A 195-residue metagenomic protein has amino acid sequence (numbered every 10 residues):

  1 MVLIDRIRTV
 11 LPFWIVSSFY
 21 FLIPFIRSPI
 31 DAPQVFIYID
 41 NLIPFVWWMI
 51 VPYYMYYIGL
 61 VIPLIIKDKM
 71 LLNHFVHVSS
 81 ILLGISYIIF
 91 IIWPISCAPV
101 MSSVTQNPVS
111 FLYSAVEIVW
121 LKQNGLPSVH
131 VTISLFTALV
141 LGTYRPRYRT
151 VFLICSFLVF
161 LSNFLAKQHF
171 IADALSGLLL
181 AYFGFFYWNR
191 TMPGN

Functional and structural regions predicted by a protein language model:
M1-G59, S102-Q106, Y113: N-terminal transmembrane-helix/juxtamembrane module of multi-pass inner/ER membrane proteins
I4, R8-P12, N73-L82, Y148-F152 (+1 more regions): Alpha-helical transmembrane segments of integral membrane proteins
S17-L22, L83-I92, S156-K167: Aromatic-anchored segments of alpha-helical transmembrane domains
I26-Y38, I66-T143, R147: Membrane-interface loops
I50, Y57-L60, S80, G84 (+3 more regions): Residues within membrane-spanning alpha-helices of integral membrane proteins, especially the hydrophobic core/packing
M55-L71: Internal transmembrane alpha-helix with an interfacial aromatic "cap," most often the third helix
Y113-N195: Membrane-embedded catalytic cores of phosphoryl/pyrophosphoryl-handling enzymes
